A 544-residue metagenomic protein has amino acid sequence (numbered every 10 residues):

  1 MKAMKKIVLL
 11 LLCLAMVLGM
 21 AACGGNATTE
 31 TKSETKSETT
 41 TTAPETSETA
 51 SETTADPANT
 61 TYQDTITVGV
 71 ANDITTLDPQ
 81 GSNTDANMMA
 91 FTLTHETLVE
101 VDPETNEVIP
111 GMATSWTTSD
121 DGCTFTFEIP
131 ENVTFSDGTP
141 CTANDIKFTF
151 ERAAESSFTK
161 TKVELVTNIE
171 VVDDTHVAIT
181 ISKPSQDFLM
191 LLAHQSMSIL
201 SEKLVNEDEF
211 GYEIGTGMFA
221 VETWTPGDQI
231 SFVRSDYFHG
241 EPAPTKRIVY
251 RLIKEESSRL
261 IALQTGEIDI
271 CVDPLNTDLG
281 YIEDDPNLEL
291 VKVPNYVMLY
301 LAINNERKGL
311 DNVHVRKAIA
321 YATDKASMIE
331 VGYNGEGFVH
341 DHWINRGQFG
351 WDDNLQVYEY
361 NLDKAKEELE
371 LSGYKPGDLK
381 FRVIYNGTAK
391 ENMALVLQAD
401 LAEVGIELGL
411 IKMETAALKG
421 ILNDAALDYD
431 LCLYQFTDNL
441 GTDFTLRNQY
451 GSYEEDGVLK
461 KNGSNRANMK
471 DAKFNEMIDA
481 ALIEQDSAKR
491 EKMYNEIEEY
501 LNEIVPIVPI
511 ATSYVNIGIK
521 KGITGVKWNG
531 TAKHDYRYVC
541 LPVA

Functional and structural regions predicted by a protein language model:
G69-T118, I214-G215: N-terminal lobe/hinge region of extracytoplasmic solute-binding protein
D102-P103, E107, L192-A243, R247 (+2 more regions): Gly/Pro-rich hinge or "lid" segments in bacterial periplasmic/extracellular proteins
T117, T161-K203: Surface-exposed binding/hinge segments that line and control ligand-binding clefts or catalytic entry sites
R234, D311-A399, E403-V404, K470 (+2 more regions): Append "and occasionally in soluble cytosolic enzymes with long acidic Gly/Pro-rich linkers
D236-Y281, E407: Ligand-site clamp/hinge motif
E370-N439, V515: Ligand/substrate-recognition segments at binding pockets and active sites
G409-L418, R447-I519, A544: Extracytoplasmic/peripheral linker and loop segments enriched in polar/acidic and small residues with frequent Thr/Pro
I517-A544: Long beta-strand-rich cores associated with HINT superfamily self-processing modules
